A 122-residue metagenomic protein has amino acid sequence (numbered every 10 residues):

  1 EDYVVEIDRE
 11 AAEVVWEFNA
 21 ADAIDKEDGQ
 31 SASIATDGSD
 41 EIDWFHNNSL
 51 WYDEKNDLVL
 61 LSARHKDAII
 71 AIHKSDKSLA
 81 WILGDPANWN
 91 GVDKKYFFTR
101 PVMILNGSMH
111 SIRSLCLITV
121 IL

Functional and structural regions predicted by a protein language model:
E1-L122: Histidine-/acidic-rich catalytic cores in large beta-rich domains
